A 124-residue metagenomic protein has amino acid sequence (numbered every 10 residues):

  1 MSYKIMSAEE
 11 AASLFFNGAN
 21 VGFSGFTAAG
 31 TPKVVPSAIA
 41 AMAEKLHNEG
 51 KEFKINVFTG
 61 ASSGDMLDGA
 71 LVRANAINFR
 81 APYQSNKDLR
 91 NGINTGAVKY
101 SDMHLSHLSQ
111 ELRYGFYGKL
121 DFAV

Functional and structural regions predicted by a protein language model:
M1-V124: Conserved alpha/beta enzyme-core scaffold
